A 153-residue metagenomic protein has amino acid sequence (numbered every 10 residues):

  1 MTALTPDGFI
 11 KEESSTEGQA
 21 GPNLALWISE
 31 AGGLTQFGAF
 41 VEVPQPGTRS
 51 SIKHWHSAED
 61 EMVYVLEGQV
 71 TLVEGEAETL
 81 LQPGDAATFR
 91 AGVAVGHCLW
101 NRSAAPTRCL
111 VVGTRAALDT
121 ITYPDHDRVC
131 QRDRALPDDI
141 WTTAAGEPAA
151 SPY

Functional and structural regions predicted by a protein language model:
M1-Q36, I121-Y153: A short, N-terminal "cap"/entry segment at the start of jelly-roll beta-barrel domains of the cupin/DSBH fold
G21, A25, F40-H56, A94: Conserved short histidine dyad/triad with adjacent acidic residue
S29-F37, T48-E61, A77: A short beta-loop-beta micro-motif enriched in histidine and acidic residues
L34-F37, S57-D60, V65-E67, Q82 (+2 more regions): Short connector loops at helix/strand junctions that flank enzyme active sites, especially segments positioning acidic
V41-Q45, W55-E74, V112-A116: Short, conserved beta-strand element in jelly-roll/cupin
G68, G84, L99: Short hydrophobic/aromatic patches on the structural cores and recognition surfaces of FHA
G75-G92: Short acidic-glycine-tyrosine-enriched beta hairpin
A91-D119: Ligand-binding loop in jelly-roll beta-barrel domains
